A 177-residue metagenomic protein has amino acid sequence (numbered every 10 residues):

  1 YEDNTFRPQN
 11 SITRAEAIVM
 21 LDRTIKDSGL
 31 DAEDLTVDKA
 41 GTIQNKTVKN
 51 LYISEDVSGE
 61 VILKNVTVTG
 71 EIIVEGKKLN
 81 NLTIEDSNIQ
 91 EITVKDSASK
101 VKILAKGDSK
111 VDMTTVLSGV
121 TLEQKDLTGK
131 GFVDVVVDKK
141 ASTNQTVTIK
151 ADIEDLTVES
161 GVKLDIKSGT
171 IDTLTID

Functional and structural regions predicted by a protein language model:
Y1-T24: Extracytoplasmic Gram-positive cell-surface binding/anchoring modules and repeats
K26-E33: Intrinsically disordered, low-complexity Ser/Thr-rich linker and spacer segments in cell-wall-related proteins
E33-K95, S99-D177: Short, T/G/N/S-enriched strand-turn elements that build extracellular solenoid repeat scaffolds
